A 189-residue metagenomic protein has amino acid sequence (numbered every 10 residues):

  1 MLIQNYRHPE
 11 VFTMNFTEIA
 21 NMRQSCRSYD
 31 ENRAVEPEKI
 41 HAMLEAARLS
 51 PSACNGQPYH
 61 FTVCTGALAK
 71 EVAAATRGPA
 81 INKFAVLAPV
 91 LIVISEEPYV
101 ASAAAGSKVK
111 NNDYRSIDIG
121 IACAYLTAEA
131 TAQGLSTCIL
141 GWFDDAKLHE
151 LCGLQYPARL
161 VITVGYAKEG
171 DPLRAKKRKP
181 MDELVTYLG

Functional and structural regions predicted by a protein language model:
L2-T13: Short, Lys/Arg-enriched N-terminal segments with co-localized hydrophobic residues within the first ~10-30 amino acids
H8, F16-A34, L160-G189: C-terminal helix-cap and adjacent tail motif
K39, N55-I119: Glycine/small-residue-rich phosphate/adenosyl-binding loop
I40-R48: A structural motif
A47, I92, S107-L151, I162: Small-aliphatic-rich amphipathic alpha-helix that forms the alpha element of a beta-alpha
A53-G56, K83-V86, L151-Q155, K176-R178: Solvent-exposed alpha-helices and their adjacent loops that cap or buttress functional pockets in soluble metabolic
E96, W142, Y166: Short secondary-structure boundary segments
